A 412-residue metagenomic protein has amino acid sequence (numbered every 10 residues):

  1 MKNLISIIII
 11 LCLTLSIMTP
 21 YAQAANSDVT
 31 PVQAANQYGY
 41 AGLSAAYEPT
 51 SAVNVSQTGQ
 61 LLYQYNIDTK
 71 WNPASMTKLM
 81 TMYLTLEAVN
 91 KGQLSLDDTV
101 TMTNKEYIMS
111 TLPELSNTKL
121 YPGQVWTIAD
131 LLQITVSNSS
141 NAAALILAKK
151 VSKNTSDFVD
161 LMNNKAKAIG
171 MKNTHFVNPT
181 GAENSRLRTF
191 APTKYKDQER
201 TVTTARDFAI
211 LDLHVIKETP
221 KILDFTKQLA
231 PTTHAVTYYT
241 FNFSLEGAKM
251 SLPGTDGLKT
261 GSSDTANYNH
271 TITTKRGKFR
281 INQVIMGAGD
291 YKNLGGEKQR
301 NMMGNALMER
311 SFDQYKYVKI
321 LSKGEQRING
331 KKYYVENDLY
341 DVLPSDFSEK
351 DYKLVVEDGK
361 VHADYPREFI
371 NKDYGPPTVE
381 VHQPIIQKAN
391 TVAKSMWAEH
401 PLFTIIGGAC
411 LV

Functional and structural regions predicted by a protein language model:
M1-I8: Positively charged n-region of N-terminal signal peptides that target proteins for export
T14-Q23: C-terminal segment of classical bacterial N-terminal signal peptides
I17, Q93, T155, T219 (+1 more regions): A short hydrophobic/aromatic micro-motif that marks alpha-helical segments and, especially, helix-coil
A24-A205, I216: Active-site-adjacent loops and short helices of periplasmic peptidoglycan-processing enzymes
R188-T189, Y195-G408: Domain-terminus/edge residues, biased toward the C-terminal soluble/receptor-binding domains of extracytoplasmic
